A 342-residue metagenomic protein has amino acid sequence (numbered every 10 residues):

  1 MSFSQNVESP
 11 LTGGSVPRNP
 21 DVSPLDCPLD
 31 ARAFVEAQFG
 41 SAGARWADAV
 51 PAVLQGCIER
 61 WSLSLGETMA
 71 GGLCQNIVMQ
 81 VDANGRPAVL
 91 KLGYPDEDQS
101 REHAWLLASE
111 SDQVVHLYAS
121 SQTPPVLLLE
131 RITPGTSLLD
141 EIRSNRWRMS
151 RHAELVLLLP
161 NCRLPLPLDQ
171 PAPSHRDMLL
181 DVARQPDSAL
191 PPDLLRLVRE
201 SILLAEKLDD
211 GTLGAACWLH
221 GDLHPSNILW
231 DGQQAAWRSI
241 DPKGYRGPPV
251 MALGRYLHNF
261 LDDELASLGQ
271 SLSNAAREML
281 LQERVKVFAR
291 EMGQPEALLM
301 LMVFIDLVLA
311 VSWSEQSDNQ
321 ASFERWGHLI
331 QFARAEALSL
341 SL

Functional and structural regions predicted by a protein language model:
M1-V114, D231-Q234, A333, A337-L342: Conserved NTP-binding catalytic cores of kinases and kinase-like/nucleotidyltransferase enzymes across multiple kinase
S4, Q38, S267, L309-L342: ATP/Mg2+ or Mg2+-diphosphate-binding catalytic cores that bind nucleotide phosphates or diphosphates via glycine-rich
D21-L29, L139-L197, A216, G244-P248 (+1 more regions): A cross-family kinase active-site recognition segment
R45-E59, P167-G221, D231-Q234, R290: An alpha-helical support segment within catalytic cores of ATP-dependent transferases
A70, C74-D82, V89-L90, I202-M251: Active-site acidic catalytic loop and adjacent metal/ATP-binding pocket of ATP-dependent phosphoryl transfer enzymes
C74, R86-L128, L138-N161: A conserved alpha-helical element in kinase catalytic cores
P95, V126-N145, L164, L180-S188 (+1 more regions): A glycine-centered beta->alpha junction motif in the catalytic cores of kinase/phosphotransferase enzymes
D231-K286, G293-A297, L301, Q320-E324 (+1 more regions): Active-site Asp-x-Gly
